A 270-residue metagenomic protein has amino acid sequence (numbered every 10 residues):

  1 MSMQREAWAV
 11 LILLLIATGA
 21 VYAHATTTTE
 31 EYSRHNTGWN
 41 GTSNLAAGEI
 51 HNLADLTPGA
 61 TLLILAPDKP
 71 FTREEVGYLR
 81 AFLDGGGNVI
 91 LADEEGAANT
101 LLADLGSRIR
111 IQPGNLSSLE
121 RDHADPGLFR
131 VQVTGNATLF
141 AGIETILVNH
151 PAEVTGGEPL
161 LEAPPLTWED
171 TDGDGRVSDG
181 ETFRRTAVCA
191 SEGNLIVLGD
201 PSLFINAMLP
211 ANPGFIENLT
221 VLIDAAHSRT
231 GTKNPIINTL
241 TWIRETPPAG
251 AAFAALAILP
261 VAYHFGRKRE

Functional and structural regions predicted by a protein language model:
M1-E270: Short, surface-exposed patches at the edges or C-terminal ends of soluble domains, predominantly
